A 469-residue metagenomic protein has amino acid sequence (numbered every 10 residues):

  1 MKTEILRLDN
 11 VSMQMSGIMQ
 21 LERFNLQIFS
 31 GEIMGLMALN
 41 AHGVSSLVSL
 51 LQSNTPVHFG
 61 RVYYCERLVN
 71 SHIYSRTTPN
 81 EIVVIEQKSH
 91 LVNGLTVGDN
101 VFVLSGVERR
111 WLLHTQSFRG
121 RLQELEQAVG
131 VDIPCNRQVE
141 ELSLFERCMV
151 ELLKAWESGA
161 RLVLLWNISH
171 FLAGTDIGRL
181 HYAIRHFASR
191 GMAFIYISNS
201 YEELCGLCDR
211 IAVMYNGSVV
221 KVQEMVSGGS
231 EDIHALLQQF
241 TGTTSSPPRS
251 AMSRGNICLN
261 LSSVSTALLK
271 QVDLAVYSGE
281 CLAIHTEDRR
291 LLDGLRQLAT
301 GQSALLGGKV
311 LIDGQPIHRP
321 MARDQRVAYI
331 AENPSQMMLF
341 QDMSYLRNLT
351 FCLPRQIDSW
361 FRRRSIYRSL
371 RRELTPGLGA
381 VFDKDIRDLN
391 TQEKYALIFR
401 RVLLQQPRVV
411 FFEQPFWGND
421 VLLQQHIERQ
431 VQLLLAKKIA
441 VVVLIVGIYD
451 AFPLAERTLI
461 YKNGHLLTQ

Functional and structural regions predicted by a protein language model:
K2, E108-Q123, V222-N260: Pre-NBD coupling/linker segments of ABC/ABC-like ATPases
T55, S89-V101, R109, F171 (+2 more regions): Conserved catalytic motifs of ABC-family nucleotide-binding domains
F59-V69, R76-N80, G307-Q325: Conserved ABC transporter NBD signature motif
A155-R161, L403-R408: A short, proline-enriched helix->beta-strand linker immediately N-terminal to the Walker B motif in ABC-type P-loop
S198-N199, L444-V446: H-loop/switch region of ABC-family ATPase nucleotide-binding domains
L204-G206, A451-P453: A short, surface-exposed alpha-helical micro-motif characterized by mixed small hydrophobic and charged/polar residues
N256-N390, I398-R400: Flexible loop/N-cap segments at domain edges
